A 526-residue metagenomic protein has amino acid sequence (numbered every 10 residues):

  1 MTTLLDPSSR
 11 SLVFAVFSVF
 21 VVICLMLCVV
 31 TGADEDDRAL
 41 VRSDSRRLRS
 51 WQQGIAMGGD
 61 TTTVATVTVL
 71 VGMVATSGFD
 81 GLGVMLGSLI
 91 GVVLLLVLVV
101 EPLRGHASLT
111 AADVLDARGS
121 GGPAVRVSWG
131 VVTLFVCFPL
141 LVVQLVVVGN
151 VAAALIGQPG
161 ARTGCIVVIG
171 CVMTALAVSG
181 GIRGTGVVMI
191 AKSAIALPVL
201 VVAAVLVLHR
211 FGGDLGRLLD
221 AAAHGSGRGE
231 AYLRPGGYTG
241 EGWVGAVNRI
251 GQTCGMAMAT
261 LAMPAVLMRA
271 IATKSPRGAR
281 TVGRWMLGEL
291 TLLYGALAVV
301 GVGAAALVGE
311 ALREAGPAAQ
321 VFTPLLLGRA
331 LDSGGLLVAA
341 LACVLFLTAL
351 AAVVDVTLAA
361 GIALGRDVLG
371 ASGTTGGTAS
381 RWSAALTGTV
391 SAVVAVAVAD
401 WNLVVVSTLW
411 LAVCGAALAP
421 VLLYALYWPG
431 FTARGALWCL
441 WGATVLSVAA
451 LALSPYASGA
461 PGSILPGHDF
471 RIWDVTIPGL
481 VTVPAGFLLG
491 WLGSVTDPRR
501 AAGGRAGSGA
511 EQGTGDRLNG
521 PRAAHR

Functional and structural regions predicted by a protein language model:
M1-R526: Membrane-embedded helix-loop-helix hairpins and adjacent transmembrane boundary segments in multi-pass transporters
